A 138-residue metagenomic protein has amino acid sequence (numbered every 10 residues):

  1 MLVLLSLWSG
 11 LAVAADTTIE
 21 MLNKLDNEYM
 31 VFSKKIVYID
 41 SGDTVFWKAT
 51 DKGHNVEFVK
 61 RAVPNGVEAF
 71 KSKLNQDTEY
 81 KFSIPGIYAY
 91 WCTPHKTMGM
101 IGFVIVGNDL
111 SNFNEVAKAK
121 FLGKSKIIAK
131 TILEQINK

Functional and structural regions predicted by a protein language model:
L2, A12-V13: Cleavable N-terminal signal peptides
A15-L25, M98-K138: Extracytoplasmic/periplasmic copper-protein system
A15-S41: N-terminal edge beta-strand
K48-K73, G102: Histidine- and aromatic-enriched segments that form or immediately flank copper-ligand environments
I87-W91: Short, conserved beta-strand segments of beta-strand-rich sandwich/propeller modules, principally
T93-H95: Beta-strand-rich extracellular modules
